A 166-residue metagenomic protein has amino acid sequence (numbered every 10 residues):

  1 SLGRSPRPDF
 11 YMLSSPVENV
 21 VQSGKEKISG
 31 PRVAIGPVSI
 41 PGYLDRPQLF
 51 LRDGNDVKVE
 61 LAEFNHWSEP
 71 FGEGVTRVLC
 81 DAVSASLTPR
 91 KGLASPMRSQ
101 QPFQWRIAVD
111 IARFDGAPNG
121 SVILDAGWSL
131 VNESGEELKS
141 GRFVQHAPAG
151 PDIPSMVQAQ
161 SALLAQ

Functional and structural regions predicted by a protein language model:
S1-G72: A structural "domain/chain start" motif
L2-V20, E26-S29, A85-S134, G150: Surface-exposed short loop/turn segments
V38, I111-A112, V144-H146: Generic short beta-strand segments
K58-S68, S134-Q166: Short secondary-structure boundary motifs at beta->alpha junctions and helix caps
G72, T76, C80, S161-A165: Extracytoplasmic/secreted envelope proteins and their assembly/folding machinery, especially bacterial periplasmic
V78-A85, I153-A159: A general structural signal for short secondary-structure boundary/capping elements
